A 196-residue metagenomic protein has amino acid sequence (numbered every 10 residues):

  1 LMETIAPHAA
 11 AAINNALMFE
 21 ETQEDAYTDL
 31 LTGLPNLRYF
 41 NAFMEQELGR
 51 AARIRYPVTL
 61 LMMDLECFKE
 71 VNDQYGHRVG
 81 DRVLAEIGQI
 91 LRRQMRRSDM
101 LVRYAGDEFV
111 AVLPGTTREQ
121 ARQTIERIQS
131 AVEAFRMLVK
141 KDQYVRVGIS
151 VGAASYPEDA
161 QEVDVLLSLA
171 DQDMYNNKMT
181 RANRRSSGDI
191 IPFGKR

Functional and structural regions predicted by a protein language model:
E3-A10: Allosteric cytosolic regulatory segments
A12, A16-Q23, N41, T180-R184: Amphipathic coiled-coil signal-coupling helices
N14, D73, L113-T116, E133 (+1 more regions): Residue-level recognition of strand-loop junctions within catalytic nucleotide-signaling folds
M18-P35, G49: Amphipathic HAMP/coiled-coil signal-transducing linker helices that couple sensory inputs to cytosolic output domains
N36-T59, E66-R96, V102-G106, V110-A111 (+3 more regions): Conserved long alpha-helical elements within nucleotide-processing catalytic cores of c-di-GMP signaling and class III
R82, E119-Q123, Y156-R196: Catalytic cores and conserved motifs of cyclic dinucleotide signaling enzymes
R103, V132-I149, A182-S187: Catalytic core regions of nucleotide second-messenger enzymes
F109, I149-A153: A structural signal for short, well-ordered beta-strand segments
